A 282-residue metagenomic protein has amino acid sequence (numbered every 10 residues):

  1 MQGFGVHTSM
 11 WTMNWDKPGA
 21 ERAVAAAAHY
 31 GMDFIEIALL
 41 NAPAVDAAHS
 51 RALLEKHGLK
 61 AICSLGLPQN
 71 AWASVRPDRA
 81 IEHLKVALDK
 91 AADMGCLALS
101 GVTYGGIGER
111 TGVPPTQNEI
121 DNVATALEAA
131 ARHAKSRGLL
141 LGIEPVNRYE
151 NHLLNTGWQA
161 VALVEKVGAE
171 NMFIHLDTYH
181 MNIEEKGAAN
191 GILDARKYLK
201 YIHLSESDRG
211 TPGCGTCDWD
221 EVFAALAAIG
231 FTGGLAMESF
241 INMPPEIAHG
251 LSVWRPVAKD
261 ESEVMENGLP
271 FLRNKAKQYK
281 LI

Functional and structural regions predicted by a protein language model:
M1-T8, T12-A28, E55, G95-C96 (+2 more regions): Histidine-acidic metal/acid-base catalytic patches
G5-T8, I35-E36, S64-L65, S100-T103 (+3 more regions): Short beta-strands and strand-loop turn motifs
W11-T12, P68-A71, G106-E109, N147-Y149 (+1 more regions): A short, flexible beta-alpha/helix-coil linker loop
K17, R76-F173, I183, R255-E266 (+1 more regions): Active-site acidic/histidine proton-transfer and metal-coordination neighborhood in alpha/beta enzyme cores
E21, D33, I37-T125, T232 (+2 more regions): Structural motif corresponding to the early beta-alpha repeats
I35-A38, T116-Q117, R148-E150, L176-H180 (+1 more regions): Short linear motifs at secondary-structure transitions and domain/linker junctions
A47-G58, A126-A134, G191-D194, E221-L226: Catalytic-core regions built around general acid/base machinery
